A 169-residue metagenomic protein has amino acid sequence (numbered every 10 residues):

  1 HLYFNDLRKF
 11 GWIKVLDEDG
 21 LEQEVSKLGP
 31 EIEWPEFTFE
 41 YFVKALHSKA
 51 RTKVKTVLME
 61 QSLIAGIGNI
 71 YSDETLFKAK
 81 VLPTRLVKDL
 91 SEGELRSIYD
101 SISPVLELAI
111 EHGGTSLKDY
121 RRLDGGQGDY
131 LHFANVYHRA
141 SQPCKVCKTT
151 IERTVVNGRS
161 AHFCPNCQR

Functional and structural regions predicted by a protein language model:
H1-G66, Y71-K78, L86: Phosphate/anion-contacting hairpin/loop surfaces
Q61, H138-S141, A161: Residues immediately within or flanking Cys/His clusters that coordinate Zn2+ in small zinc-binding modules
S72, I151-E152: Short functional micro-motifs and their immediate structural scaffolds
K80-D89, L95: RNA substrate-recognition surfaces in RNA-acting enzymes
E94-E111: Basic, amphipathic alpha-helical segments enriched in Lys/Arg and hydrophobic/aromatic residues
I102-P104, R121-H132, K145-T149: Short Cys/His-rich Zn2+-coordinating modules
L131-A140, T154-N157: Short, flexible, mixed-charge glycine/proline-rich loop motifs that serve as phosphate/nucleic-acid-contacting
C144-C147, C164-C167: Short cysteine-rich clusters marking metal-coordination/redox-active sites
